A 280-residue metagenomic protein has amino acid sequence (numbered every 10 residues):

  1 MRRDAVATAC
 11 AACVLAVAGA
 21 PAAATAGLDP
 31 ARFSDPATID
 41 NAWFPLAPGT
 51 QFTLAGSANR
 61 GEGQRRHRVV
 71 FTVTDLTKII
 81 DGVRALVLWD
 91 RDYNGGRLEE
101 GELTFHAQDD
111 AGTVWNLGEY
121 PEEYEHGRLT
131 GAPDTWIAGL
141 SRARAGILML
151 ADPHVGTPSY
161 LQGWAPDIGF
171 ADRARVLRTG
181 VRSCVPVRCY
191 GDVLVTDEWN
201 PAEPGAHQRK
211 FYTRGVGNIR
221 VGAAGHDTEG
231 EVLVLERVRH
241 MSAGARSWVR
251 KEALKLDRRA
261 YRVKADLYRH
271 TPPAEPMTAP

Functional and structural regions predicted by a protein language model:
M1-D4: Positively charged n-region of N-terminal signal peptides that target proteins for export
T8-A18: Bacterial N-terminal signal peptides
A23-P280: Conserved functional acidic sites
